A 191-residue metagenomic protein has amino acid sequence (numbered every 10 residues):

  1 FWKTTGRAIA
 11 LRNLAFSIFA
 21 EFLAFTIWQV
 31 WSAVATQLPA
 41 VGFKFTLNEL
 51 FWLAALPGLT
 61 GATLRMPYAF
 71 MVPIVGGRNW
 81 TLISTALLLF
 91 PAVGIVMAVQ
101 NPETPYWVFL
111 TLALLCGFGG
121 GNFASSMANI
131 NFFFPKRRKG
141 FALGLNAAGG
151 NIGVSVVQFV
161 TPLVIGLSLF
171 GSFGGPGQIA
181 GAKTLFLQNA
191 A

Functional and structural regions predicted by a protein language model:
R12-F43, V157-T161: Extracytoplasmic
L47-N48, K136-N146: Loop-to-transmembrane helix entry/capping segments in MFS-fold secondary transporters and related SLC/MFSD carriers
W52-M71: Central cavity-lining transmembrane alpha-helices of secondary-active solute carriers, predominantly the Major
I74-T85: Cytoplasmic membrane-interface "Motif A"-like loop-to-helix N-cap segments of 12-TM Major Facilitator Superfamily
A86-P102: C-terminal ends and interior cores of transmembrane alpha-helices in multi-pass membrane transporters/permeases
P91, P105-G121: Hydrophobic core of transmembrane alpha-helices in multi-pass small-molecule transporters, especially MFS/SLC-type
G121-P135, L143: Intracellular juxtamembrane helix-capping segments at the cytosolic ends of symmetry-related transmembrane helices
N146-A191: Helix-loop-helix hairpin linking two adjacent transmembrane segments in secondary transporters
